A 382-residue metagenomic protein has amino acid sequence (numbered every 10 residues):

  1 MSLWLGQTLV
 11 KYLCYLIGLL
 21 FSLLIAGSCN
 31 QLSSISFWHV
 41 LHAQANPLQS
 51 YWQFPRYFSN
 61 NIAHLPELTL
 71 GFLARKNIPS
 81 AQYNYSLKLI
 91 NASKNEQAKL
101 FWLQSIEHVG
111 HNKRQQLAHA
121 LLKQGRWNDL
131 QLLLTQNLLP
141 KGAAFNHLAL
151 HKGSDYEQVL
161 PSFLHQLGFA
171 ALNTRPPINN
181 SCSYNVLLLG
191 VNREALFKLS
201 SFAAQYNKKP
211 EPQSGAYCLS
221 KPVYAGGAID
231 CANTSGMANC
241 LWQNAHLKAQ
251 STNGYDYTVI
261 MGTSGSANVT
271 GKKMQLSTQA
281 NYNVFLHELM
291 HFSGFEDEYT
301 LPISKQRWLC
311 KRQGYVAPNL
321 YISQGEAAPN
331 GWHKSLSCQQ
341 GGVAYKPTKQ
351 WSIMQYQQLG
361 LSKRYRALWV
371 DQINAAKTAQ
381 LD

Functional and structural regions predicted by a protein language model:
S2-L65, Q82-L89, V343-D382: Pan-zinc metallopeptidase signature
F37-L167: Alpha-helical protein-protein interaction scaffolds
Y85, W102, Q115-Q131, T135 (+1 more regions): Propeptide-to-catalytic entry region of secreted or membrane-anchored zinc metalloproteases
I106-N112, Q116-G125, G142, Q306-D382: Metalloprotease/metallohydrolase-associated module, dominated by Zn2+-dependent proteases
N180, Q250-G254, A267-N268, C338-Q339 (+1 more regions): Extracellular/periplasmic catalytic domains that process cell-envelope and extracellular macromolecules
V186-L189, N253-S264, S352-Y356: Short, hydrophobic/proline-enriched secondary-structure or compact coil segments at domain edges
S266-L286: Short pre-active-site segment immediately N-terminal to the catalytic Zn-binding motif
E288-K305: Catalytic Zn2+-binding segment of zinc metalloproteases
